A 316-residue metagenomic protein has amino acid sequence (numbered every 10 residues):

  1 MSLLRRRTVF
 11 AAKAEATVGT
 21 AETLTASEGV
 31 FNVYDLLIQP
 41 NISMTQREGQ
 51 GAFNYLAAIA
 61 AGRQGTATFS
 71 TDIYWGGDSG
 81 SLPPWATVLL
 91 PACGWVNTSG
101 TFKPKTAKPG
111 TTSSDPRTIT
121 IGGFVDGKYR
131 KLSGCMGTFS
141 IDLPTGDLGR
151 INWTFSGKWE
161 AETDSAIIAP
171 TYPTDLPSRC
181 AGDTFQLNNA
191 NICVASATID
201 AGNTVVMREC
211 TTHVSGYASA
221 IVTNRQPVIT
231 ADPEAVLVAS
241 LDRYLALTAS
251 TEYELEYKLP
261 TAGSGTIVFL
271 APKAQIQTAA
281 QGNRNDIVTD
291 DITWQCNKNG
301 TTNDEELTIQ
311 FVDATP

Functional and structural regions predicted by a protein language model:
M1-P316: Signature of extracytoplasmic/envelope-associated structural regions
